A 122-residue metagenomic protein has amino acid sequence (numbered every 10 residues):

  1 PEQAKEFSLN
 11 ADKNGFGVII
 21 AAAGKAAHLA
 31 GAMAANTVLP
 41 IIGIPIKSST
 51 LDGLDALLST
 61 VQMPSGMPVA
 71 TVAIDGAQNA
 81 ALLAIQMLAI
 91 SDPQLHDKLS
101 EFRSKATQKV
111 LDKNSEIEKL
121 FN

Functional and structural regions predicted by a protein language model:
P1-Q3, A23-A32, L51-L54, A77-A81: Short glycine/serine/threonine-rich phosphate/pyrophosphate-binding segments that cradle anionic phosphate groups
A4-N10, L58-S59: Short low-complexity, flexible loop/linker segments enriched in glycine and/or proline with clustered acidic
F7-P45: Glycine-rich phosphate-binding loop
L29, A34-A70: Long, charge-patterned amphipathic alpha-helical coiled-coil/hairpin "stalk" segments used as oligomerization
L54-N122: C-terminal binding/interaction regions
